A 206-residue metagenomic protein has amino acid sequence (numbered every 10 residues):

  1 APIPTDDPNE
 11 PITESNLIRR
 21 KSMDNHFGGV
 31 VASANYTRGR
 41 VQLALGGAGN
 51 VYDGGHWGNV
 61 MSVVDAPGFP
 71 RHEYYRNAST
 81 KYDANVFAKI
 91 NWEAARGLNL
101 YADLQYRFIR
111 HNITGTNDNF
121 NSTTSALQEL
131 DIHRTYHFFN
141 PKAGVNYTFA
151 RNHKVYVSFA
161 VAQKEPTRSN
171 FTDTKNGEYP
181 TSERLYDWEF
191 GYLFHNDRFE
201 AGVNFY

Functional and structural regions predicted by a protein language model:
A1-F120, T148, G202: Face-selective signature of the C-terminal outer-membrane beta-barrel domain
D24-G28, T80-A84, T135-F139, R184-W188 (+1 more regions): Residues that define the transmembrane beta-barrel architecture of outer-membrane proteins
V31-N35, F87-K89, K142-G144, Y179 (+2 more regions): Outer-membrane beta-barrel architecture
E73, G115, A126-R134, E165-L185: Outer-membrane beta-barrel domain signature, especially the mid-to-C-terminal portions of large Gram-negative OMP
I90-A94, N152-H153, V161-K164: Long, low-complexity, intrinsically disordered polar/charged segments
N140, Y147, N152-K154, E165-N170: Compact recognition or signaling/catalytic modules
N146-T148, K154-A162, T181-Y206: Membrane-embedded beta-barrel scaffold of Gram-negative outer-membrane proteins
